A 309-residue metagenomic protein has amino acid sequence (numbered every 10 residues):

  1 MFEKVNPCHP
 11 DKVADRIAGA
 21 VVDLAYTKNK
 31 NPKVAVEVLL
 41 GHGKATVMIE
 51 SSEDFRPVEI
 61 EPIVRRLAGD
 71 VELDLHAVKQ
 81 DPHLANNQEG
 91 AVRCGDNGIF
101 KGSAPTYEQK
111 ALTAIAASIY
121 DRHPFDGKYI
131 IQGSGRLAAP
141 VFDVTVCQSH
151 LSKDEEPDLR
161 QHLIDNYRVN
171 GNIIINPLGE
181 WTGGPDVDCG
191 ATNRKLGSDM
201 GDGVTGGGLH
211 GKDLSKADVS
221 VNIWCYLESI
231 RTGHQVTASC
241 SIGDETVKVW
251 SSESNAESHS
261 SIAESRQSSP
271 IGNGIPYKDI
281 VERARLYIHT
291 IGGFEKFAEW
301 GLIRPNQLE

Functional and structural regions predicted by a protein language model:
M1-A35, A116: N-terminal, positively charged regions that mediate nucleic acid binding
P32-V36, D126-G133, N172-P177, G233-E245: A short glycine-rich, hydrophobically flanked beta-strand micro-motif that places a catalytic Asp/Glu for divalent metal
V36-E53: Short, charge-patterned binding micro-sites
L40-K44, G69-V187, E299: Glycine-rich, mobile lid/loop segments that gate access to catalytic sites or pores
G41-H42, H234-E309: Internal helix-turn-beta structural module
D54-I60, L151-D158, A256-S260, S265 (+1 more regions): Short, conserved charged micro-motifs
P57-A68, E156-L163, V281-R285: Short amphipathic alpha-helices in soluble, non-transmembrane regions that often serve as interface/regulatory elements
L196-Q235: C-terminal catalytic subdomain
